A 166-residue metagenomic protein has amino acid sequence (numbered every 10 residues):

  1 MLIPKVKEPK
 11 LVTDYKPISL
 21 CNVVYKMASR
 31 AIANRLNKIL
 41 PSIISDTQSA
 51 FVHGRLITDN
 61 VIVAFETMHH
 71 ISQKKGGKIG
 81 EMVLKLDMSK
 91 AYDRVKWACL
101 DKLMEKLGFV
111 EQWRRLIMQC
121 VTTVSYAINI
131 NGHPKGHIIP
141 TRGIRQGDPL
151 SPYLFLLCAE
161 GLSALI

Functional and structural regions predicted by a protein language model:
M1-I166: Nucleotidyl polymerases of mobile genetic elements and RNA viruses
